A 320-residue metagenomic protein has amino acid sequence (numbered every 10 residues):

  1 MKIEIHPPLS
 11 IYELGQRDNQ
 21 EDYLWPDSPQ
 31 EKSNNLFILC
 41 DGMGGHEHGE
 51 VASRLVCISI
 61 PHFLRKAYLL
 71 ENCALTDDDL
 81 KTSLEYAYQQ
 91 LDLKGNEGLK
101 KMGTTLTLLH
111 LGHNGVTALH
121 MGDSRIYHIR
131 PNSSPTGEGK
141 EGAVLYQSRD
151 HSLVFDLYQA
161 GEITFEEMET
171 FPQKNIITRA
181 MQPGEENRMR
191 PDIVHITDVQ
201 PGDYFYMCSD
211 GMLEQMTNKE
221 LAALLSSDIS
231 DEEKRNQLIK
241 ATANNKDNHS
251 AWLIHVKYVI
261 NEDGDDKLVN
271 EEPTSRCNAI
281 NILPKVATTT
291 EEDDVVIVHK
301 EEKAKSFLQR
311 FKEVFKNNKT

Functional and structural regions predicted by a protein language model:
M1-T320: PP2C/PPM-type serine/threonine phosphatase catalytic domain
